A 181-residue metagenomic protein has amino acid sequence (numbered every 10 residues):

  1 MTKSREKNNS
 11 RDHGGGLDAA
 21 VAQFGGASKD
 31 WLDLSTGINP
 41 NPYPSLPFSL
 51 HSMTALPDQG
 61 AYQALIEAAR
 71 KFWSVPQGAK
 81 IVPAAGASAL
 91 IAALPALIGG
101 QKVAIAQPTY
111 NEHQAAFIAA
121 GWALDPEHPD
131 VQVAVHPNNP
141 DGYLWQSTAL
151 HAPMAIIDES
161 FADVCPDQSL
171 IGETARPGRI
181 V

Functional and structural regions predicted by a protein language model:
M1-A61: N-terminal "arm"/small-domain region of PLP-dependent enzymes with the aminotransferase-like
D30-L34, A104, I156, V181: Hydrophobic/aromatic beta-strand patches that form the interior of the parallel beta-sheet core in alpha/beta enzyme
G37-Y43, A87, Y110, P137-P140 (+1 more regions): Short glycine-rich anion-binding loops that position phosphate/pyrophosphate groups of nucleotides and phosphorylated
Q63, G78-V103, N111-H113: Conserved beta-loop-alpha segment that forms the PLP phosphate-binding cup at the N-terminus of a helix
Q114, I118, A123-Q168, G172: Active-site phosphate-binding strand-loop segment of PLP-dependent enzymes
A175-V181: Active-site PLP attachment segment
